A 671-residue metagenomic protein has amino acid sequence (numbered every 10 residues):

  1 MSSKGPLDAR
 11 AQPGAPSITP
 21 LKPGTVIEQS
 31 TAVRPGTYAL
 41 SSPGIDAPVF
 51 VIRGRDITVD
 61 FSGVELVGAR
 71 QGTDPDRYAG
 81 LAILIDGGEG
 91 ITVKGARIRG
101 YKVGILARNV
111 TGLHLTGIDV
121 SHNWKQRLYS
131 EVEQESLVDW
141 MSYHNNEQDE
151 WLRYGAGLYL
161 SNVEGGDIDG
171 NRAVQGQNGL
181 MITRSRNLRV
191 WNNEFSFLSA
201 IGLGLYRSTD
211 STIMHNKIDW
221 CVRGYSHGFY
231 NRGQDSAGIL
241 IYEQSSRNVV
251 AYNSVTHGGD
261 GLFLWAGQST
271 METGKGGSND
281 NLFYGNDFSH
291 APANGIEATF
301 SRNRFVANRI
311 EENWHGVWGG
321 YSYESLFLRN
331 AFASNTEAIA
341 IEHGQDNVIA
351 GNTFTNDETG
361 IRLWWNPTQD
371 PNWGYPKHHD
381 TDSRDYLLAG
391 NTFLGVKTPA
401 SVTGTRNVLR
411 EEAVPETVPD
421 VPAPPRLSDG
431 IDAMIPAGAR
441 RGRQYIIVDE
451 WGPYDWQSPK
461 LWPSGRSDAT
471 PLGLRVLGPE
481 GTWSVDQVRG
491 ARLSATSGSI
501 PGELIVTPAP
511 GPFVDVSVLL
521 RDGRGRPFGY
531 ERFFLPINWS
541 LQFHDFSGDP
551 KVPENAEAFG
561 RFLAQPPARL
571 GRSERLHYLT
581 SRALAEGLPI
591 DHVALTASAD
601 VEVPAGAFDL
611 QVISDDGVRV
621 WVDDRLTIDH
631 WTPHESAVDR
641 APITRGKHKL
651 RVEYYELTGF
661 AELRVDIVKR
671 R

Functional and structural regions predicted by a protein language model:
P13-R55, S62-T73, A79, R97-V103: N-terminal extracellular ligand-recognition/capping segment immediately after the signal peptide
A15, T19, G44-F50, D74-L84 (+13 more regions): Extracellular beta-strand/beta-solenoid scaffold signature
I52-V67, L84-Y101, N109-N123, E164-R172 (+2 more regions): Parallel beta-helix/beta-solenoid
A96, L113, I118, N123 (+24 more regions): Consensus "Asn ladder" position of solenoid repeat domains
A107, G117, E297-R309, G319-Y323 (+3 more regions): Extracellular beta-rich repeat passengers
S428-W539, F543-G548, P553-N555: Long, low-hydrophobicity ectodomains and other hydrophilic envelope-associated domains
G529-D609, I613-R671: Extracellular/secretory pathway-exposed regions associated with glycan biology
